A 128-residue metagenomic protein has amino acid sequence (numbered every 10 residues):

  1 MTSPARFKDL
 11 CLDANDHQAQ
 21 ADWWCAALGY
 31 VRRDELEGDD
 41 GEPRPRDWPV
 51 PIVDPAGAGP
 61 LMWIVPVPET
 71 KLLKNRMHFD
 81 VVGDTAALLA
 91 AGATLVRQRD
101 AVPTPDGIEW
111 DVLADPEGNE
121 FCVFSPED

Functional and structural regions predicted by a protein language model:
T2-L12, A26, D34-K71, A93-D128: Vicinal oxygen chelate
L12-D16, V81-G83: Short beta-strand-to-loop capping motifs
Q18-V31, A86-G92: Amphipathic alpha-helical segments
K71-L89: Mid-chain, well-packed structural core segment of small domains
